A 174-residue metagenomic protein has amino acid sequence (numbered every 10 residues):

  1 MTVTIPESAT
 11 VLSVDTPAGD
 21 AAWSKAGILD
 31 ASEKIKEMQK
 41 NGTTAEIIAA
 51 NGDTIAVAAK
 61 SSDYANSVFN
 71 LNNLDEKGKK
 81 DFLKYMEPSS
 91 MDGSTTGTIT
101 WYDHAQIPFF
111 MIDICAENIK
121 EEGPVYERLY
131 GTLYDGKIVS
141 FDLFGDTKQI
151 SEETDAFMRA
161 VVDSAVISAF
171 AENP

Functional and structural regions predicted by a protein language model:
M1, N70-L74, Q149-F157: Extracytoplasmic/periplasmic, Sec-exported soluble proteins
M1-A21: Proline-anchored loop/turn motifs at beta-strand termini and strand-loop-strand connectors
T4, K77, D81, A156-A160: Extracytoplasmic/secreted proteins, especially bacterial periplasmic and envelope-associated proteins
I5-S8, G52, D63, H104-I107 (+1 more regions): Short, solvent-exposed coil/turn segments at beta-strand boundaries
A9, K137-P174: Surface-exposed amphipathic alpha-helical segments
V11, A59-S62, I114, L143 (+1 more regions): Hydrophobic side chains in beta-strands
G19-E127: Conserved polar/disulfide-associated segments of primarily extracytoplasmic proteins
N118-L143: A short, solvent-exposed beta-edge/loop patch
